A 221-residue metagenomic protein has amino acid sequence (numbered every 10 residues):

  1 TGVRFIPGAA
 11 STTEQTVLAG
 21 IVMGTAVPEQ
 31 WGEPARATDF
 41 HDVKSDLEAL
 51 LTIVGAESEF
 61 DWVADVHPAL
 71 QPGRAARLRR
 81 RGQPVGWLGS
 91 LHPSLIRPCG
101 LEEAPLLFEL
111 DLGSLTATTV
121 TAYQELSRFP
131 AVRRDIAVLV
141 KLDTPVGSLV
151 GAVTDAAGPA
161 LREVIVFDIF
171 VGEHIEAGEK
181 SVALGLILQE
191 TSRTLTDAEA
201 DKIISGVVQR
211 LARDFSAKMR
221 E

Functional and structural regions predicted by a protein language model:
T1, I6-P7: Polar, glycine-rich mid-to-C-terminal structural blocks that act as macromolecule-binding/assembly scaffolds
G8-A19, A26-E221: A carboxyl-terminal module marker
